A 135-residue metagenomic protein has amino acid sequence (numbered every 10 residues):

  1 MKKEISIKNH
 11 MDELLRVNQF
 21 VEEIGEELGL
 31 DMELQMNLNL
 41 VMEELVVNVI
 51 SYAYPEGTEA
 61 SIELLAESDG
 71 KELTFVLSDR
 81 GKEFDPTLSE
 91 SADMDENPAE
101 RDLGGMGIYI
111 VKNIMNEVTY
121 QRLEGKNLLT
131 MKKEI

Functional and structural regions predicted by a protein language model:
M1-I5, K112-I135: Flexible, glycine-/charge-rich segments associated with ATP-binding catalytic modules
K2-M32: Helix-loop-beta hinge of the Bergerat
V21-E43, E100-D102: Conserved short strand/loop->alpha-helix "switch" segment adjacent to the catalytic nucleotide/phosphoryl-transfer site
V49-Y54: Short helix-loop "hinge" at the ATP-lid/N-box region of the Bergerat-fold HATPase_c
E59-A66: A conserved short beta-strand within the histidine kinase catalytic ATPase domain
E67-F75: Short beta-strand-loop-beta element adjacent to the nucleotide/active-site pocket used for signaling
F75-D102: Glycine-rich/acidic phosphate-handling loop/turn and adjacent ATP-lid/helix of nucleotide-binding kinase/ATPase domains
E100-M115: Glycine-rich phosphate-binding loop
